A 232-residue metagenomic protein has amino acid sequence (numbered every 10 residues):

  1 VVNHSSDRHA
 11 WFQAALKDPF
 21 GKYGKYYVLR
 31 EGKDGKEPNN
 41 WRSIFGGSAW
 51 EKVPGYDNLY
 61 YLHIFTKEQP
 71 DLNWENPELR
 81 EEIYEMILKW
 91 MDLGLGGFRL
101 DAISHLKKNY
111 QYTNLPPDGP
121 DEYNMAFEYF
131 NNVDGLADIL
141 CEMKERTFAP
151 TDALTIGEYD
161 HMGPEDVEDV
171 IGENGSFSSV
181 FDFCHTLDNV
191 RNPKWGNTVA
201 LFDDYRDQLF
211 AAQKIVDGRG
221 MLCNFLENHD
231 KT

Functional and structural regions predicted by a protein language model:
V1-L88, D92, H105-E165, V170-E173: Acidic/aromatic-lined carbohydrate-recognition and catalytic surfaces of CAZymes acting on diverse glycans
P38, W195-L209, R219: Alpha-helix initiation and N-capping motif
F45, P164-V167, D203-A212: Alpha-helical scaffolding within the catalytic cores of extracellular/periplasmic polymer-degrading hydrolases
E68, E128, K194-N197, K214: Residue-level detector of alpha-helix boundaries and kinks
Y84-G96, Q208-I215: Short amphipathic alpha-helices and their capping/turn segments at secondary-structure boundaries
G97-R99, D152-I156, S178, M221-N224: Structural preference for beta-strand elements that scaffold enzyme active sites
A102, I171-V199, L222-K231: Aromatic- and acid-rich polysaccharide-binding/catalytic face of secreted or lumenal carbohydrate-active enzymes
R206-T232: Active-site-proximal substrate-binding groove within the catalytic cores of carbohydrate-active enzymes
